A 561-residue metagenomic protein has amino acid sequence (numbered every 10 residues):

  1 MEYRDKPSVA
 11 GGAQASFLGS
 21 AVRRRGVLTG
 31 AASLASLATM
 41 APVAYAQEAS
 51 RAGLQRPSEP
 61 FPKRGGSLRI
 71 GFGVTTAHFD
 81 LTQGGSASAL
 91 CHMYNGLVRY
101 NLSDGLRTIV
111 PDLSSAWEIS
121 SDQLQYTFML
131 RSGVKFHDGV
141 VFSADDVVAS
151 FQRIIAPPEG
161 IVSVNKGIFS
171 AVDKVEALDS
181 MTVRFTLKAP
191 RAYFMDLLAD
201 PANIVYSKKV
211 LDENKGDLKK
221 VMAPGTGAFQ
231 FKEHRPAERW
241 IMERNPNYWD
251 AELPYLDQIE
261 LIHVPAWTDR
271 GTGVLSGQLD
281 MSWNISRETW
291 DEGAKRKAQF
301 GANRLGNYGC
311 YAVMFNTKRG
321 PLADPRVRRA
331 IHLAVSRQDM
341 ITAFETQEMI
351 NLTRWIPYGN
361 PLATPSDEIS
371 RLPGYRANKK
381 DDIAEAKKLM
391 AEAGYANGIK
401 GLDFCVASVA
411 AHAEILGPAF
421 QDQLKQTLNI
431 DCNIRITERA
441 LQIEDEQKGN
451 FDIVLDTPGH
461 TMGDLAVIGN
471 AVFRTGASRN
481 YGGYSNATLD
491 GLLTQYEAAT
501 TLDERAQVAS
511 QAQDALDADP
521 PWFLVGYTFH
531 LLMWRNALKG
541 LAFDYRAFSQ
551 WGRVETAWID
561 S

Functional and structural regions predicted by a protein language model:
M1-V22, S33-S36: N-terminal secretory signal peptides
S33-L34, V43, A52, S88 (+7 more regions): Detector for C-terminal structural segments
R69, S143-S150, S180-T186, G227-A228 (+8 more regions): Alpha-helical secondary-structure segments
G71-S121, Q152, M222-T226: N-terminal lobe/hinge region of extracytoplasmic solute-binding protein
F72-A89, L113, V140, F194-N203 (+4 more regions): A structural "hinge/loop" feature
T75, R99-D104, A199-E260, T268 (+2 more regions): Gly/Pro-rich hinge or "lid" segments in bacterial periplasmic/extracellular proteins
M129, V164-L211: Surface-exposed binding/hinge segments that line and control ligand-binding clefts or catalytic entry sites
N247-E292, R329: Ligand-site clamp/hinge motif
